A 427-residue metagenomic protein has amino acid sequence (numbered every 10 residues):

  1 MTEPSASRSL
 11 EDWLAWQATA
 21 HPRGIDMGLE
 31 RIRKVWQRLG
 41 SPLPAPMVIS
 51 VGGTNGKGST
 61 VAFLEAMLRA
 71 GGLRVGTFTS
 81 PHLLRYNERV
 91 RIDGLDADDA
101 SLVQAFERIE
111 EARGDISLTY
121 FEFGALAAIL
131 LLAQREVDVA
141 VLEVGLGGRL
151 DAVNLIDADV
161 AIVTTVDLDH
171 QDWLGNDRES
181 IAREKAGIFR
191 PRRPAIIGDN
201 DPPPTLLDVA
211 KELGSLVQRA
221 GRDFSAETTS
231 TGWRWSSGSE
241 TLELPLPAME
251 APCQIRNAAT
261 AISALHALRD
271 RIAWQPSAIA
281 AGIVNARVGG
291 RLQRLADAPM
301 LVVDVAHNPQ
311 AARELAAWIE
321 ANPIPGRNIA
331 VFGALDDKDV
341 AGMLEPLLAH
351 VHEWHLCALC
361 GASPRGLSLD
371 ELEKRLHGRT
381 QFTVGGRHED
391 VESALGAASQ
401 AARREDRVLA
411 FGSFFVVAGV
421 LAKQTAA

Functional and structural regions predicted by a protein language model:
M1-R23: Charged, amphipathic alpha-helical linker segments immediately N-terminal to NTP-binding catalytic cores
S9, R23-I25, L29, R33-P46 (+3 more regions): ATP-dependent carboxylate-amine ligase catalytic core
M47, V139-V144, D151-I162, V166-L168 (+2 more regions): Nucleotide phosphate-binding/pyrophosphate-handling subdomain across enzymes that bind or process nucleotide phosphates
I49-V51: Hydrophobic anchor at the beta1->P-loop junction of P-loop NTPases
S59-F63: Hydrophobic positions on the alpha1 helix immediately C-terminal to the Walker A/P-loop
F78, I197-D199, K211-T228, A248-A251 (+6 more regions): Beta-strand->loop->alpha-helix junctions that form or flank phosphate-binding loops in nucleotide-handling enzymes
I116, E136-E143, A158-E243, A258-S277: Acidic, Mg2+-coordinating active-site environments of NTP-dependent enzymes
I196, N200-V217, T229-G232, M300-V303 (+1 more regions): C-terminal helical cap/extension that packs against the catalytic core of soluble nucleotide-cofactor enzymes
